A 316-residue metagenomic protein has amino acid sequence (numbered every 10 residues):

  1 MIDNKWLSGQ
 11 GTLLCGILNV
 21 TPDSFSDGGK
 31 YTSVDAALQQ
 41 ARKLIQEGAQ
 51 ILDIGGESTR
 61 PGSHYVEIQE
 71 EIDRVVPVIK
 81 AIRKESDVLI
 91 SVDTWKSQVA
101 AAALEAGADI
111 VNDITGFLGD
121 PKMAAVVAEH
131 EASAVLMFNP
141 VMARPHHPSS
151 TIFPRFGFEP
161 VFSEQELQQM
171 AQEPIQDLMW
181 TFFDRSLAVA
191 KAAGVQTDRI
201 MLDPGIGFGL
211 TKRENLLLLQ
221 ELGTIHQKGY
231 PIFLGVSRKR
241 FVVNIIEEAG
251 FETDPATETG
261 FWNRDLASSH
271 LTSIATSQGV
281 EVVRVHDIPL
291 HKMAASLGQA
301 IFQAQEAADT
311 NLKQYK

Functional and structural regions predicted by a protein language model:
M1-T21, K191-V195, E248, Q303-K316: N-terminal amphipathic alpha-helix/helix-capping segment at the start of soluble metabolic enzymes
N4-K30, G62, I79-K80, M137-A171 (+1 more regions): N-terminal small/glycine-rich loop or linker at the start of catalytic domains across soluble metabolic enzymes
L18, L44, G48, D93 (+4 more regions): Conserved, mostly hydrophobic/aromatic
V20-P22, T59-R60, L118-G209: Conserved anion-binding
S24-S26, Q50-P77, G205-K212: Glycine-rich, proline-tolerant flexible connector loops at the mouths of alpha/beta enzymes
S26-K43, E70-D73, G116-L118, Q176-F183: Glycine-rich anion/phosphate-binding loops
H64-A101, E129-N139, T181, L219-L234 (+1 more regions): Alpha-helix-loop-beta-strand connector modules within alpha/beta enzyme cores
V127-A128, V285-L312: C-terminal helical cap(s) of enzyme catalytic domains, especially alpha/beta-barrels
